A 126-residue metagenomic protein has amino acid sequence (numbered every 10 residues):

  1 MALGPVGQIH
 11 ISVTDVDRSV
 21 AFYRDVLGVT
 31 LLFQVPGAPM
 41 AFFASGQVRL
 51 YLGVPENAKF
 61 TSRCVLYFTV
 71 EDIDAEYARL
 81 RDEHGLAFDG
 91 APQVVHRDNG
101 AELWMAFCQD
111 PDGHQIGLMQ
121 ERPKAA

Functional and structural regions predicted by a protein language model:
M1-R18, C64-L66, M119-A126: N-terminal beta-strand motif that seeds the catalytic metal site of vicinal oxygen chelate
Q8-H10, F42, R49, V65-Y67 (+1 more regions): Short aromatic/hydrophobic contact patches that present stacked aromatics for nucleic-acid/ligand binding
H10-L50: Core segments of cupin and vicinal oxygen chelate
V16, L66-Q115, P123: Vicinal oxygen chelate
P36-P39, F60-T61, N99-E102: Short acidic/glycine-enriched loop/turn segments that link adjacent beta-strands
P39, P55, Q93-R97: Short, solvent-exposed loop/turn elements at beta->coil junctions and helix N-caps that rim active or binding pockets
Q47-R49, N57-F60, E71-A75: Short, charged/polar surface micro-motifs in flexible loops or helix N-caps
L50-G53, F107, I116-M119: Conserved beta-strand in the GNAT
